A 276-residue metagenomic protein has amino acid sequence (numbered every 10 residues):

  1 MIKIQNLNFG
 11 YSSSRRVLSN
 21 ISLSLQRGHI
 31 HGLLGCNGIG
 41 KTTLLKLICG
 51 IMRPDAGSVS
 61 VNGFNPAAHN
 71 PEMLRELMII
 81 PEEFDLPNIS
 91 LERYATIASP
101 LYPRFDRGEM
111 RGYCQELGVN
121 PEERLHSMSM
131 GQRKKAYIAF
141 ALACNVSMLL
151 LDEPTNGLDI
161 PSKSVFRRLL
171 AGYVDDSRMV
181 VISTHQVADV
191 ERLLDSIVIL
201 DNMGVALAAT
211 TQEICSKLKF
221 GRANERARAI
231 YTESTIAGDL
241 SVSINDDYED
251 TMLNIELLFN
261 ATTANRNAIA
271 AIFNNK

Functional and structural regions predicted by a protein language model:
M1-N20, R27: A short, flexible loop at the N-terminus of ABC-type nucleotide-binding domains that lies
L34-C36: The feature captures the beta-strand-to-loop junction immediately N-terminal to the Walker
C49: Helix-to-loop junction immediately C-terminal to a conserved catalytic motif
G57-N65, E72-M73: Conserved ABC transporter NBD signature motif
E72, I79-A136: ABC-family P-loop ATPase nucleotide-binding domains
L149-E153: Catalytic Walker B motif of ABC-type/P-loop ATPase nucleotide-binding domains
T155-D159: Short loop immediately C-terminal to the Walker-B catalytic DE motif in ABC-type ATPase nucleotide-binding domains
